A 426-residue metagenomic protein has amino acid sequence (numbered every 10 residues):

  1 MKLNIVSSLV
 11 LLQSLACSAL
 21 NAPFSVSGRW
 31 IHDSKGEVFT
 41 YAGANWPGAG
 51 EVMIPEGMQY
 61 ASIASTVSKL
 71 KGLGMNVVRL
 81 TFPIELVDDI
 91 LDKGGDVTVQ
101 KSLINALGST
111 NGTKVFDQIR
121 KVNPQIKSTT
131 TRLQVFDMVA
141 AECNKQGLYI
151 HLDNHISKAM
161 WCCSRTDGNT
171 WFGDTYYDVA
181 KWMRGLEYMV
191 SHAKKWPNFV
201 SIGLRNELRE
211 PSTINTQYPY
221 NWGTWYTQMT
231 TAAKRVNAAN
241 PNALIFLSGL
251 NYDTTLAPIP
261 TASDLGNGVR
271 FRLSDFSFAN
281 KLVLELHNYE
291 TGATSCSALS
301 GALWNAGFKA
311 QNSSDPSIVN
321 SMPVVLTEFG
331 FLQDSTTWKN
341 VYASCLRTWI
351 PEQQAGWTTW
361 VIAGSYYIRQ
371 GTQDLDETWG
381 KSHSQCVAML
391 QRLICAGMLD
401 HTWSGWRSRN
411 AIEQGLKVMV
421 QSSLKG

Functional and structural regions predicted by a protein language model:
M1-A19: Fungal secretory targeting signals
A16, W161-C162, S295, Q385 (+1 more regions): The N-terminal extracellular segments of secreted preproproteins, especially immediately downstream of signal
A19, S34-F39, S277-A279: A generic structural signal for short, non-catalytic loop/turn and secondary-structure boundary residues
L20-F24: Short loop/turn motifs at secondary-structure junctions and domain boundaries
V26-V269: Active-site mouth of glycoside hydrolases
S128-L148, Q228, R235-V236, A243-F246 (+3 more regions): Extended, compositionally biased low-complexity polar/Lys-Gly-rich tracts and adjacent boundary/linker regions are
G173-Y176, A180-S201, R205-G356, G364 (+1 more regions): Extracellular glycoside hydrolase catalytic/binding regions
T336-G426: Aromatic-rich peripheral "rim/lid" segments of glycoside hydrolase catalytic domains that contact and position glycan
